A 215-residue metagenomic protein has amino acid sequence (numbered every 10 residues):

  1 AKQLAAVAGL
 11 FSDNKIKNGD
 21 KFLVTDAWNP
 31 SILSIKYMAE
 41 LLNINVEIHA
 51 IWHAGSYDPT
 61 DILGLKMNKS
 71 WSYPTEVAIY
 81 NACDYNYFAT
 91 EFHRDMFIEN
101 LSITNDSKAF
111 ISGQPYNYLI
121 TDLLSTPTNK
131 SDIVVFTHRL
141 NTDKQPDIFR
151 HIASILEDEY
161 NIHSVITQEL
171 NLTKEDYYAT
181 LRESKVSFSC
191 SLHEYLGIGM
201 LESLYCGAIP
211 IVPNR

Functional and structural regions predicted by a protein language model:
A1-A39: N-terminal pre-catalytic "stem/leader" segment of glycosyltransferase-like enzymes
K21-D26, E40-I62: Active-site proximal beta-strand in glycosyltransferases
L65-N86: Membrane-proximal helix-turn-helix segments that form the acceptor-binding/catalytic region of lipid-linked
N81-L124: Donor nucleotide-sugar binding/catalytic pocket of nucleotide-sugar-dependent glycosyltransferases
Y116-E157: Conserved donor-binding/catalytic core segment of Leloir-type glycosyltransferases
Y178, L201-Y205: Short alpha-helical segment that forms part of, or immediately flanks, the ligand-binding pocket in carbohydrate-active
L192: Aromatic "clamp/platform" in nucleotide-sugar-dependent glycosyltransferases that forms part of the donor/acceptor
I209-P213: Short hydrophobic beta-strand element within catalytic cores of glycosyltransferases and related nucleotide-activated
